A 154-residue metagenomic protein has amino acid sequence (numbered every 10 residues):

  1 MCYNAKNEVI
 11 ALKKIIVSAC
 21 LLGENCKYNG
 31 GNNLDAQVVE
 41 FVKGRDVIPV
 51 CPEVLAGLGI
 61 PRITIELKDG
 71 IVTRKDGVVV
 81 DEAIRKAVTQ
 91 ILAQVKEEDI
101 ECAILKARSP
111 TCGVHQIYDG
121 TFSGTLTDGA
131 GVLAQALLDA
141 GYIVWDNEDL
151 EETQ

Functional and structural regions predicted by a protein language model:
Y3-E8: Short, positively charged and aromatic/hydrophobic N-terminal segments
V9-I10, N25, L55, I65-L67 (+2 more regions): Divalent-metal-activated hydrolytic enzyme cores
A11-I15: Extreme N-terminal starter segment of soluble prokaryotic enzymes
C20, K106-S109, D149: Short, well-ordered beta-to-alpha junction loops that form the rim of enzyme active sites and present histidine/acidic
G23-G30: Short N-terminal binding/cap micro-motifs at the start of the first secondary-structure element
N33-R74: Short, surface-exposed acidic-centric catalytic microdomains
Q90-T121: N-terminal glycine-rich phosphate/adenylate-binding segment common to multiple enzyme folds
